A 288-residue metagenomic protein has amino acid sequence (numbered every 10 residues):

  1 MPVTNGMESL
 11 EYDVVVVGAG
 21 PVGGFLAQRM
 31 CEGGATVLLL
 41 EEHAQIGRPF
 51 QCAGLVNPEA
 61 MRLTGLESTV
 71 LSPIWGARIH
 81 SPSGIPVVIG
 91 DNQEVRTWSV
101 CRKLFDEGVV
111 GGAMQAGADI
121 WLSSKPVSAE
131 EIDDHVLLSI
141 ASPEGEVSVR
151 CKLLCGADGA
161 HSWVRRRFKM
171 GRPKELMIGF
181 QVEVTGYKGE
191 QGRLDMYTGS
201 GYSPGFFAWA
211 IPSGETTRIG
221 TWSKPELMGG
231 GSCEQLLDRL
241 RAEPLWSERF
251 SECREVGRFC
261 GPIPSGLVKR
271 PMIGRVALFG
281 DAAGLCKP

Functional and structural regions predicted by a protein language model:
G6-V22: Beta1/beta-strand and adjacent pyrophosphate-binding region of the FAD-binding site in flavoprotein oxidoreductases
L10, P73, I79-R167, K174-M177: Conserved N-terminal helical subregion
G18, A157-D158, F279-G280: Short, well-ordered coil/turn residues at beta-beta hairpins and beta-strand->alpha-helix junctions within
Q28-Q51: Glycine-rich FAD pyrophosphate-binding loop
H43, G47-S81: N-terminal FAD cofactor-binding segment of flavoenzymes
G54-L55, H161, R166-M196, P225 (+4 more regions): Central beta-strand plus flanking loop segment that forms part of the substrate or channel wall within the catalytic
T198-M228, L267-F279: Active-site substrate-recognition segment that forms the wall of the catalytic cavity or substrate channel
P225-P288: FAD/FMN-dependent oxidoreductases across multiple families
